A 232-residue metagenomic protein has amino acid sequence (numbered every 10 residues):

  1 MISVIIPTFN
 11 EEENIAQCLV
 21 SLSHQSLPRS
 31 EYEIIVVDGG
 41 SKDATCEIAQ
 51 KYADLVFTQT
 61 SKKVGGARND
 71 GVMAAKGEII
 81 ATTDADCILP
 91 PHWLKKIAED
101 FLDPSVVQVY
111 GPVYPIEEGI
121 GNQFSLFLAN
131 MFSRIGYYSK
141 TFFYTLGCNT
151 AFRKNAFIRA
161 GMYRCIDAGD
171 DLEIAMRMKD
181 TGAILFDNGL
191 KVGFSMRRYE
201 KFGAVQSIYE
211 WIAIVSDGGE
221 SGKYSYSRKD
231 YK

Functional and structural regions predicted by a protein language model:
M1-S3, E33, E173: Cell-envelope/extracellular polymer assembly enzymes that use nucleotide-activated donors
E11-Q25: Short, well-formed alpha-helical segments that are part of the catalytic scaffolds of diverse glycosyltransferases
S21, D38-C46, C87: A conserved acidic beta->alpha catalytic loop
Q59-A75: Glycine-rich, basic loop-to-helix element that forms the pyrophosphate-binding segment of sugar-nucleotide handling
I80: Short aromatic/hydrophobic "clamp" motif used to bind/position activated sugar donors
H92-G121: Conserved donor NDP-sugar-binding/catalytic core segment of glycosyltransferases
P115-N122, S133-F152: A recurrent flexible, glycine/aromatic-enriched loop bordering the glycosyltransferase active site that acts as
D167-I174: Acidic donor-binding loop at a coil-to-helix junction in glycosyltransferase catalytic cores that engages
